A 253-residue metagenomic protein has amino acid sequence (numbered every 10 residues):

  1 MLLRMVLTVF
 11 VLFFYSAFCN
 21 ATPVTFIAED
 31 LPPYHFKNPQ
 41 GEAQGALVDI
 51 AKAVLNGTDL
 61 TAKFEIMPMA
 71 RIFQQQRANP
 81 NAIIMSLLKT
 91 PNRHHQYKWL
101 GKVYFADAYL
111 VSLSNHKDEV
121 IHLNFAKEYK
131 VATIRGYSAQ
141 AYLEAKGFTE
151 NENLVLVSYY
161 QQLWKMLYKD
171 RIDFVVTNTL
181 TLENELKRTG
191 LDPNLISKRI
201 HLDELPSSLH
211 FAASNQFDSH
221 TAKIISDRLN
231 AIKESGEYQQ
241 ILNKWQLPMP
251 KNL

Functional and structural regions predicted by a protein language model:
A21-P91, H95, L156-V157, S235 (+2 more regions): Extracytoplasmic small-molecule ligand-binding "clamshell" domains of the periplasmic binding protein/Venus flytrap
V24-K37, L123-A139, D173: Short loop->beta-strand "edge-of-pocket" segments that line small-molecule binding or catalytic clefts across diverse
A28-D30, A106-A108, L191-S226, M249-L253: Periplasmic-binding protein-like
G45-T58, E128-Y129, Y137, F211-K244: Extended ligand-binding regions for polar small-molecule ligands
A51-L60, G101-K102, F125-K127, G136-S158 (+4 more regions): Ligand-binding cleft/hinge of the Venus flytrap
K52, F64-F125, S138-A139, R199-E204: Acidic, polar ligand-binding/catalytic clefts
I66, A70-A82, K98, Y160-T181 (+1 more regions): Short helices/loops that flank or line small-molecule/ion binding pockets
F73-Q74, L87-H95, A145, D173-L205: A ligand-binding cleft/hinge motif common to bilobed small-molecule-binding domains
